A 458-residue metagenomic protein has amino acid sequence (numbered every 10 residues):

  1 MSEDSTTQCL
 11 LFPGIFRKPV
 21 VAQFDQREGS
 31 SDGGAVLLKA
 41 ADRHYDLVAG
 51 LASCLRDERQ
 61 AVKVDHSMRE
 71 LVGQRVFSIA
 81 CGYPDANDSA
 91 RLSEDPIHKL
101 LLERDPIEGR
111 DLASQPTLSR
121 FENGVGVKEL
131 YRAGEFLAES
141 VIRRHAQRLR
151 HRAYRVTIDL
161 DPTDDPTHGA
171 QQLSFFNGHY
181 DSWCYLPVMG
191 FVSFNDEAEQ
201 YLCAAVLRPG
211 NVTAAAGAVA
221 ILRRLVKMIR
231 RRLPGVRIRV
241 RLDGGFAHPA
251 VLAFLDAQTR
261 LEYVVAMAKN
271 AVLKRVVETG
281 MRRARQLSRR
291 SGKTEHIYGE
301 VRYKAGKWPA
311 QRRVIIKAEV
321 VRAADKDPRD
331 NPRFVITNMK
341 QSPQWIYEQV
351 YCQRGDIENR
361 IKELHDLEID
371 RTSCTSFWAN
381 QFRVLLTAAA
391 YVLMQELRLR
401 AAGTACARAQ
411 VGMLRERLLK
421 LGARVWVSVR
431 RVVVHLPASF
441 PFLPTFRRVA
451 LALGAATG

Functional and structural regions predicted by a protein language model:
M1-T213, G217-R232, A257, R398 (+1 more regions): Dynamic "connector" segments at or just before major functional cores
E3-F24, E262-H365, R448-G458: An anionic, glycine-rich sequence signature occurring as long contiguous blocks
A41, I346-F382, L386-L397: Short amphipathic alpha-helical "interface-anchor" segments enriched in bulky aromatics
R155-D159, R237-R241, E262-V264: Structural preference for beta-strand elements that scaffold enzyme active sites
V240-H248, K269-V272: Acidic, metal-coordinating catalytic cores used for nucleic-acid/nucleotide bond scission and strand-transfer chemistry
L252-L261: Short, surface-exposed basic-aromatic patches at helix termini and helix-loop junctions that form
L393-H435: C-terminal structured "cap/appendage" subdomains that terminate the fold
